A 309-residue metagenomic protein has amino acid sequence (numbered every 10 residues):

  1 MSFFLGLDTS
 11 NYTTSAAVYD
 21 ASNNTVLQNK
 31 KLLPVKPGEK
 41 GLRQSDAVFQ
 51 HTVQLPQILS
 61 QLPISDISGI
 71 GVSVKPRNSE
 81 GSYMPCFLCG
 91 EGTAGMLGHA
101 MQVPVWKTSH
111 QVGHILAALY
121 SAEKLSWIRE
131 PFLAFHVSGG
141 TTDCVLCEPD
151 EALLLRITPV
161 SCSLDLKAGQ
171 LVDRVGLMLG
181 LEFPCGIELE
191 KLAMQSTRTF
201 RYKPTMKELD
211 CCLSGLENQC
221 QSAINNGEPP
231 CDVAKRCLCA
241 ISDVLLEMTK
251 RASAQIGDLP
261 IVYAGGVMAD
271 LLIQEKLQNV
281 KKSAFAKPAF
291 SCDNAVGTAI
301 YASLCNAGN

Functional and structural regions predicted by a protein language model:
M1-S2, V103, K107-L133, I300-L304: Conserved phosphate-binding catalytic cores of ATP/NTP-utilizing and phosphoryl-transfer enzymes
S2, T9-S10, Y19, L27-Q28 (+4 more regions): A short helix-loop
L33-P63: N-terminal phosphate-binding loop and adjacent alpha-helix
P56-G69, T249-L259: Phosphate/pyrophosphate-binding loops at sites that engage ATP/ADP/AMP, CoA/4′-phosphopantetheine, polyphosphate
S60-G95, H99: Short beta-strand-loop/turn "lid" adjacent to the catalytic site in phosphate-handling enzymes
V72-K75, S138, V262-D270: Glycine-rich beta-strand-to-loop/alpha-helix junction loops that act as flexible
H114-A118, A286-N309: Glycine-rich phosphate-binding/hydrolytic loop that grips phosphoryl groups
I187-I261, V267-A284, S303-N309: A contiguous, well-structured pocket-lining segment that forms one wall/lid of small-molecule binding clefts in soluble
